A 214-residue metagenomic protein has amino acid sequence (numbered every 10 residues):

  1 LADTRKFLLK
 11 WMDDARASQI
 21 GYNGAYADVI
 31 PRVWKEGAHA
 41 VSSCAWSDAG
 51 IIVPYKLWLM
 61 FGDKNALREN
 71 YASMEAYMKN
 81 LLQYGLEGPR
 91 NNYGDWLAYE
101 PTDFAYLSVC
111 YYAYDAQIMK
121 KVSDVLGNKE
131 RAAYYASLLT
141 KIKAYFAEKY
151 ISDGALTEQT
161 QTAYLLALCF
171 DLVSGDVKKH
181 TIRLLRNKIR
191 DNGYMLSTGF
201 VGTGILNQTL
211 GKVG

Functional and structural regions predicted by a protein language model:
L1-G214: Active-site core of glycosidic bond-cleaving carbohydrate-active enzymes
